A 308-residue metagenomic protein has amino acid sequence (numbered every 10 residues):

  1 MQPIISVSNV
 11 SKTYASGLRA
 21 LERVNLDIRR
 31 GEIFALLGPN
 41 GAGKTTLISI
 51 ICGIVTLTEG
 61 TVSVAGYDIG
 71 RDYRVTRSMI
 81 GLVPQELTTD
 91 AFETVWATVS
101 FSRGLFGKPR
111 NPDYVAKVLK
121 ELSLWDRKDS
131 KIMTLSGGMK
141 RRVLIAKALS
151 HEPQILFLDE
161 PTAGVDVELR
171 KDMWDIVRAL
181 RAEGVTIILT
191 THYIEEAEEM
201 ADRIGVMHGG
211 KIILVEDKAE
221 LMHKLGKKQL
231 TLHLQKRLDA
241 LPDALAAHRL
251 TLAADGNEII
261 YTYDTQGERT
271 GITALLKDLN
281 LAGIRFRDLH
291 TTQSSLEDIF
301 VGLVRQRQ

Functional and structural regions predicted by a protein language model:
S100, G104-R127: Conserved ABC ATPase "signature" region
K131-L135: Conserved ABC ATPase signature
E152: Conserved catalytic motifs of ABC-family nucleotide-binding domains
L156-D159: Catalytic Walker B motif of ABC-type/P-loop ATPase nucleotide-binding domains
W174-D264: ABC transporter nucleotide-binding domain
L230-L303, R307: Short, charged/small-residue-rich alpha-helical element at the C-terminal edge of ABC transporter nucleotide-binding
